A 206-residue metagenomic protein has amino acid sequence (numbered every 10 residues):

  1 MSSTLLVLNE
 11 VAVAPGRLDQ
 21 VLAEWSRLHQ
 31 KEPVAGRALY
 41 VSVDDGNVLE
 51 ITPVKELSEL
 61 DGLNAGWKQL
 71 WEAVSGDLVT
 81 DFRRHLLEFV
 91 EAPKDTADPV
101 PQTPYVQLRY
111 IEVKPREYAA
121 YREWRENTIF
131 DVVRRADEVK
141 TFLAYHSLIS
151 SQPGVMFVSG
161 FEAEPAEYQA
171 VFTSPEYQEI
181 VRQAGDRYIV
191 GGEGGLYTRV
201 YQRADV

Functional and structural regions predicted by a protein language model:
M1-L6, A12, E32-L49, K68-Y105 (+3 more regions): Glycine-rich beta-strand-turn "strand-cap" elements at beta-sheet edges
S2-P15, Q20-R27: An N-terminus-focused feature that recognizes amino-terminal "leader" regions
E10-P15, T52-E56, Y110-P115, S159-A163: Short beta-strand-to-loop capping motifs
L18-V21, E56-K68, A119-E123, A163-E176: Short amphipathic alpha-helices within nucleic acid-binding modules
D45-D61: Extended cationic-aromatic binding surfaces that line active-site or macromolecule-binding grooves and engage
P104, R109-L143: Flexible, substrate/cofactor-facing loop regions flanked by secondary structure within enzyme catalytic domains
